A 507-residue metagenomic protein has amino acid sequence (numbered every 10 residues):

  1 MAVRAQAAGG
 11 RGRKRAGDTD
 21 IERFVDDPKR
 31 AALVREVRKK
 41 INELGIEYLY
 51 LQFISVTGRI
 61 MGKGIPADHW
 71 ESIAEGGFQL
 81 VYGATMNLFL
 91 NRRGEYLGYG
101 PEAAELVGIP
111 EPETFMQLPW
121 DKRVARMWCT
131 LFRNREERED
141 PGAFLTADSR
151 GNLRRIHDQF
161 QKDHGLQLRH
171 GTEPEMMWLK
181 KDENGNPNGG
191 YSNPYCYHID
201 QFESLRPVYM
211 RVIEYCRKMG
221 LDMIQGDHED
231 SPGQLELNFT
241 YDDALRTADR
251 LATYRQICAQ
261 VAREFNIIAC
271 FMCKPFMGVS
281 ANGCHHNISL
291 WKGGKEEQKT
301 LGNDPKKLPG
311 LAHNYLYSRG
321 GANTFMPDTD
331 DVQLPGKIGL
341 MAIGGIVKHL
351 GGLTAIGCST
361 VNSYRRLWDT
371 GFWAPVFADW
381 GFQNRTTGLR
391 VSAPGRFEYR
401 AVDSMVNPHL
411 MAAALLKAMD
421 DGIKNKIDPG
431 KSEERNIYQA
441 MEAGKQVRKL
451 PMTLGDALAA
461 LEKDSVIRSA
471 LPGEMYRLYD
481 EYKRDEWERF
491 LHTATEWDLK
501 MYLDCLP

Functional and structural regions predicted by a protein language model:
A2-Q225, T247-R250, I267, M411 (+1 more regions): ATP/Mg2+-dependent ligation/transfer catalytic cores
R4, G9-F24, A32-R35, L44 (+5 more regions): Catalytic-core signal marking the mid-to-C-terminal active-site face
I46, R123, D230, N282 (+1 more regions): Short, flexible loop/turn motifs enriched in small residues
I54-V56, A67-W70, E113, N134 (+6 more regions): Short, glycine-/Ser/Thr-/acidic-enriched flexible segments
A125-R135, L235-D242, I288: Short, hydrophobic beta-strand segments
R169-K180, P187-N188, M219-F239, A269-H286 (+1 more regions): Core alpha/beta catalytic barrel or barrel-like domain that forms the active/cofactor pocket in diverse metabolic
G189-F202, T240-A248, T300-D304, S318 (+1 more regions): Glycine-rich tight-turn/loop motif centered on a GG-T
T240, T247-T253, A259-P275: Gly/Pro-rich turn-and-neighbor structural signature
